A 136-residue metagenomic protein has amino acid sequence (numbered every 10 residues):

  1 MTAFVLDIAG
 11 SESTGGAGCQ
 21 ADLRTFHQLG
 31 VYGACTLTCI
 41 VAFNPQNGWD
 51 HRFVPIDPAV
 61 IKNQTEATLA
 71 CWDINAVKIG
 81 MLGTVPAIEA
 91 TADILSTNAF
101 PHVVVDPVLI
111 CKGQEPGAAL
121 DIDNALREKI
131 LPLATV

Functional and structural regions predicted by a protein language model:
M1-A76: Small-residue (G/A/S/T)-rich helix-start motifs and N-terminal tracts that mark the onset
A76-I79, T84-V136: Conserved beta-alpha-beta core of the PfkB/ribokinase-like small-molecule kinase fold
